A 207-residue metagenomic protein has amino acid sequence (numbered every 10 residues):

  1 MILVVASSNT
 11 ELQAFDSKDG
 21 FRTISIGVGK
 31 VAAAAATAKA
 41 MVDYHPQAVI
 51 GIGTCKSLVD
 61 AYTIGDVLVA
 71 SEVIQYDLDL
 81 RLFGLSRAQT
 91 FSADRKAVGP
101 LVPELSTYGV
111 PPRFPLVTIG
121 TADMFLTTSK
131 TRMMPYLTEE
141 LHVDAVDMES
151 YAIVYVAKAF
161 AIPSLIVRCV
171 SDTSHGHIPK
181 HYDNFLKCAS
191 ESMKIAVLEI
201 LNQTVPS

Functional and structural regions predicted by a protein language model:
M1-H45, Y62: N-terminal short beta-loop-beta anion/metal-coordinating cradle
I2-S8, V49, I119, V146: Short, hydrophobic beta-strand segments that form beta-sheet elements in well-ordered domains
T23, V49, L116, S164-I166: Conserved beta-strand scaffold positions in the cores of enzyme catalytic domains, especially in NTP/NDP-utilizing
H45-Q47, A157: Proline-aspartate-enriched helix->loop->beta-strand connector
L58-L141, A145: Mid-sequence, gly/pro-rich, charge-dense loop/helix-turn segments that line enzyme active sites
A122-P179: A C-terminal functional module that forms or caps the active site or interfaces directly with catalytic machinery
S164, C169-S207: Regulatory input/activation interfaces that engage signals or partners
